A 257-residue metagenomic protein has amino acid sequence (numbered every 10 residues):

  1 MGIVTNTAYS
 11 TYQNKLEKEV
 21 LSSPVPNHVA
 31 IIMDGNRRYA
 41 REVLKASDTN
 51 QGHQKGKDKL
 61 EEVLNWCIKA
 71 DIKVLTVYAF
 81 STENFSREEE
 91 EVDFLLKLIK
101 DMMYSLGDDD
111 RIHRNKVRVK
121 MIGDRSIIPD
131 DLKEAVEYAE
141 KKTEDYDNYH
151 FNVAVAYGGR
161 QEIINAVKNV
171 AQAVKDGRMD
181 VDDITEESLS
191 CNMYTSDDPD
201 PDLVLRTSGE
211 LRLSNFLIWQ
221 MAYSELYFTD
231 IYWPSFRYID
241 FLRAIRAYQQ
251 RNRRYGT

Functional and structural regions predicted by a protein language model:
M1-T257: Flexible, compositionally biased loop and terminal segments
